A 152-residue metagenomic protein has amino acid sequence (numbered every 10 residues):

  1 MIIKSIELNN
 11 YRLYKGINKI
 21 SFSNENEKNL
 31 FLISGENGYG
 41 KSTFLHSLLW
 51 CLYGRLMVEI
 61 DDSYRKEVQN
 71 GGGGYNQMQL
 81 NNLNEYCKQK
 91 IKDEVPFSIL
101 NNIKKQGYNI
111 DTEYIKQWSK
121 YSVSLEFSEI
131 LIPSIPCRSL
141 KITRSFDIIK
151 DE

Functional and structural regions predicted by a protein language model:
M1-I2, I135: Extreme N-terminus of proteins, especially the signal/transit-peptide cleavage junction and the first residues
I2-G54, S63-Q79: Pre-Walker A-like glycine/lysine-rich segment at the N-terminus of P-loop NTPase domains
V58: Charged, terminal alpha-helix-loop-beta segments that serve as non-catalytic nucleic-acid engagement and/or assembly
K66-E152: Nucleotide-state sensing region of NTPase/ATPase domains
